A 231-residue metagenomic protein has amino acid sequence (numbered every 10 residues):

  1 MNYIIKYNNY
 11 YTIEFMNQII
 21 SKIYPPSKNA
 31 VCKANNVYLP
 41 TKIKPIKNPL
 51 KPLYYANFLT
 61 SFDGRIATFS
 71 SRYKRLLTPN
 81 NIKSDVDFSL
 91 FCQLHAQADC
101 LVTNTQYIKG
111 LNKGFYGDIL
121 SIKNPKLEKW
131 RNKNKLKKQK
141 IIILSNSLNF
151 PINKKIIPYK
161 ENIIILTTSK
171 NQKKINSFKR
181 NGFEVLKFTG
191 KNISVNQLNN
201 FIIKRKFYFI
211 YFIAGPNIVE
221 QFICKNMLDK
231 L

Functional and structural regions predicted by a protein language model:
Y3-R205: Active-site ligand-binding patch in enzyme domains
T105-Q106, I213-P216: Glycine-rich beta-strand-to-loop/alpha-helix junction loops that act as flexible
G110, V219-E220: Short glycine-rich, flexible loops that bind phosphorylated cofactors or substrates
N176, E220-Q221: Alpha-helical elements of the RecA-like P-loop NTPase motor core of helicases
I202, Q221-F222: Hydrophobic C-terminal alpha-helix "anchor/cap" residues
K206-F212: Hydrophobic secondary-structure block in the mid-to-C-terminal portion of proteins
F222-L231: Short acidic amphipathic segments
